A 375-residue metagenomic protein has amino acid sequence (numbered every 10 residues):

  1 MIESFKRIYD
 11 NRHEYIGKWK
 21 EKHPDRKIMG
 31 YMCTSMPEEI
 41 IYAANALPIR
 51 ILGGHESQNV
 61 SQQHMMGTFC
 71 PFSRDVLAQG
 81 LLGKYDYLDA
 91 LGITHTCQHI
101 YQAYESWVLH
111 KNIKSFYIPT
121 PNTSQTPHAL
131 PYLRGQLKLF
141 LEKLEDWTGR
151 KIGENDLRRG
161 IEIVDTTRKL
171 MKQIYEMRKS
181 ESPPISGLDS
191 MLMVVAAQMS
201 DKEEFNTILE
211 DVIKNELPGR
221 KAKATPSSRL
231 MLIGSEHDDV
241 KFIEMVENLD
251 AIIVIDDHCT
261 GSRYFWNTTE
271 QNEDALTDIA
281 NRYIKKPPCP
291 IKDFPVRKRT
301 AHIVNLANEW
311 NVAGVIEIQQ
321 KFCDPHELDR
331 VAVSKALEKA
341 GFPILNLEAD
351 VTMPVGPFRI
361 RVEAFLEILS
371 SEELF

Functional and structural regions predicted by a protein language model:
M1-K27, K138, E142-N267, K292: A charged, amphipathic alpha-helical module
C33-K84, D89, A103, V108: An N-terminal, globular interaction/scaffold subdomain
T34-S35, E39-L52, G234-V304: Redox- and metal-dependent alpha/beta enzyme cores, enriched for Fe-S-associated oxidoreductases and cofactor-handling
L52-Q58, T120-T123, D257-S262, A349-D350: Short, acidic/turn-prone active-site loops that include or flank metal/cofactor- and phosphate-binding residues
H55-F72, Y264-I279, R361: N-terminal beta-loop-helix "entrance" segment that forms/cooperates in small-molecule cofactor or anionic ligand
D75-D146: Acidic/His-rich segments in extracytoplasmic proteins that coordinate ligands and/or metal ions
G80, F294-N311, L328-D329: A short, acidic, amphipathic alpha-helical segment used as a generic capping/interface helix at domain edges
V331-F375: Peripheral docking tails and interdomain loops at the edges of cofactor- or intermediate-handling domains
